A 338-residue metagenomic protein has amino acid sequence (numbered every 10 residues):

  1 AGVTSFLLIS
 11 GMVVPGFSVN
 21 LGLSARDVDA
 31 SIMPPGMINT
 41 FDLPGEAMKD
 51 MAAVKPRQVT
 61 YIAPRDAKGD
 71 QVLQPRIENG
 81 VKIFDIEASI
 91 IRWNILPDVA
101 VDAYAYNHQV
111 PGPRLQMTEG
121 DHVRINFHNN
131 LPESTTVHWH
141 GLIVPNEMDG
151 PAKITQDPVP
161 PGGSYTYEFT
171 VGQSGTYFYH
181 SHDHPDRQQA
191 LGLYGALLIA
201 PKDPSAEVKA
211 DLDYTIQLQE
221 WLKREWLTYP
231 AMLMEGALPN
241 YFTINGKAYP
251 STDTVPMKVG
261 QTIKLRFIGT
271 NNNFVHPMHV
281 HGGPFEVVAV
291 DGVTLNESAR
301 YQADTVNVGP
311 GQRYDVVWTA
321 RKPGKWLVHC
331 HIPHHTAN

Functional and structural regions predicted by a protein language model:
A1-N338: Copper-binding active sites and cupredoxin-like electron-transfer domains, recognizing His/Cys-rich ligand loops
